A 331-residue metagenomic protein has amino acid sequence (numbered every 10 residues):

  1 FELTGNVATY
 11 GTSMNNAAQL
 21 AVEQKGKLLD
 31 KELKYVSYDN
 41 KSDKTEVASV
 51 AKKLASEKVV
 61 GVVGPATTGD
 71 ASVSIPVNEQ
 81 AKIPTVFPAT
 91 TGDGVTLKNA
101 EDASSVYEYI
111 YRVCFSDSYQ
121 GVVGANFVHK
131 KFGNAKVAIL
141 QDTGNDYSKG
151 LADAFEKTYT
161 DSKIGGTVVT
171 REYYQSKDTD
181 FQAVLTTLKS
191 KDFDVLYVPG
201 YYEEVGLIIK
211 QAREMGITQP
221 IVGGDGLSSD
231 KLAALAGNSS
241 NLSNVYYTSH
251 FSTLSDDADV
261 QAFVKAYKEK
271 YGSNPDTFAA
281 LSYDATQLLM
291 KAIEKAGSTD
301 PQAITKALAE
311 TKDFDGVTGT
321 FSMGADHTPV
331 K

Functional and structural regions predicted by a protein language model:
F1-Q19, K25, Y38-T45, A66-G69 (+4 more regions): Extracytoplasmic "Venus flytrap"
T9-N16, Q24, L28-A100, Y174-Q182 (+2 more regions): Beta-alpha junction/loop-to-helix N-cap segments that form part of ligand/metal-binding clefts
Q19-D30, K52-V60, I75-I83, N126-N134 (+7 more regions): Sec-exported extracytoplasmic/periplasmic mature domains
D30-Y38, G64-P65, A138-D142, R171 (+4 more regions): Surface-exposed patches in mature extracellular/periplasmic domains of secreted proteins
V47, R112-V137, D180-Q182, V205-G206 (+3 more regions): Hydrophobic alpha-helical segments within soluble ligand-binding/sensing domains
V59-V169, P220-N244: Extracytoplasmic ligand/sensor domains, especially the bilobed periplasmic-binding protein
G92, I209-Y283: Extracellular/periplasmic periplasmic-binding protein-like sensory domains
E269-A279, M290-K331: Segments of small-molecule ligand-sensing domains
